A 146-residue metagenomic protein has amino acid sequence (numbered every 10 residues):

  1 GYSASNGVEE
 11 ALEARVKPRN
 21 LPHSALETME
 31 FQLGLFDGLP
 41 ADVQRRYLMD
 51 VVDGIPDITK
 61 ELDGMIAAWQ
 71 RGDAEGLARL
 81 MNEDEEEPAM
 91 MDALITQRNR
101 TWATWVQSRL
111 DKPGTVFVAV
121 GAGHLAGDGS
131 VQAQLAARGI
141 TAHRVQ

Functional and structural regions predicted by a protein language model:
G1-D111, S130-V131: Hydrophobic, often amphipathic alpha-helical segments used for membrane interaction and targeting
T115-Q146: C-terminal structured interaction module
